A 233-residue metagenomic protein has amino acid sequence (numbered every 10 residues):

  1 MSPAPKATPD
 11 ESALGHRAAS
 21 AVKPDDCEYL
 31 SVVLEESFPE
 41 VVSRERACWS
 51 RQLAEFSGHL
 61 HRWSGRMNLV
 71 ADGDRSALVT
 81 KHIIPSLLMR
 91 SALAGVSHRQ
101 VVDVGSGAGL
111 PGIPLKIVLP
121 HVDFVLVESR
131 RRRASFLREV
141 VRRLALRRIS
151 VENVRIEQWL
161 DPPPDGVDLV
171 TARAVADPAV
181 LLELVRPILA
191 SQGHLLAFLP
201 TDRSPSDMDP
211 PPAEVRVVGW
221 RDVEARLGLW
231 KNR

Functional and structural regions predicted by a protein language model:
S2-H98, V102, R132-S135, E139-I149: Class I SAM-dependent transferase core
P3-K6, S12, L87, G112 (+1 more regions): S-adenosylmethionine
M67-N68, S76-A77, A108, V154 (+1 more regions): Flexible, active-site-adjacent loop/turn segments at secondary-structure boundaries
V102-G109: Class I SAM-dependent methyltransferase "Motif I" SAM/SAH-binding loop
L115: Aromatic pocket-lining residues of Rossmann-like dinucleotide-binding sites
